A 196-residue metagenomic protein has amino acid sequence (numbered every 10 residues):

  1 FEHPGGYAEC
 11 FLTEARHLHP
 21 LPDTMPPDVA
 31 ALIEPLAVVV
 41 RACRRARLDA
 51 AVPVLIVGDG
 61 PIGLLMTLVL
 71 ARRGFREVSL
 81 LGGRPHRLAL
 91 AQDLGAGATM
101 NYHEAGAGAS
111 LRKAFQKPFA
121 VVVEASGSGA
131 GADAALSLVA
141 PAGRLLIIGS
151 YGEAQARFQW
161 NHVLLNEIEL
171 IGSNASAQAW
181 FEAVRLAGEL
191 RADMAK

Functional and structural regions predicted by a protein language model:
F1-V57: NAD(P)H dinucleotide-binding glycine-rich loop of Rossmann-like/cofactor-binding domains, especially the beta1-alpha1
G6-A8, G82-L90, A154-W160: Short, glycine/polar-rich helix-capping loops at beta-to-alpha or helix-loop-helix junctions that flank or form
P53, G143-L145, E169: Short glycine-centered segments of the SAM/dcSAM-binding site in methyltransferase folds
I56-D59, A71-A134: Adenosine-nucleotide cofactor-binding segment
G63-L64: N-terminal Rossmann-fold NAD(P) dinucleotide-binding loop
A109-R112, Q116, G152-K196: C-terminal substrate-binding/catalytic core of Rossmann-like NAD(P)-dependent dehydrogenases/reductases
V139-P141: Helix-to-beta-strand junctions that scaffold the AdoMet/dcAdoMet cofactor pocket in Class I SAM-dependent enzymes
I148-G149: Acidic carboxylate diad motif detector
